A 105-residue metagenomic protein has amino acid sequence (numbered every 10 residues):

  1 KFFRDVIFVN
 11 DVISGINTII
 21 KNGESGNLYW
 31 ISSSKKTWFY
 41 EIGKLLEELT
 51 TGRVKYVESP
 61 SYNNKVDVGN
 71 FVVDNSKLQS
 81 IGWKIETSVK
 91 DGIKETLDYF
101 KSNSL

Functional and structural regions predicted by a protein language model:
K1-L105: C-terminal substrate-binding subdomain of Rossmann-fold SDR/epimerase-dehydratase oxidoreductases
